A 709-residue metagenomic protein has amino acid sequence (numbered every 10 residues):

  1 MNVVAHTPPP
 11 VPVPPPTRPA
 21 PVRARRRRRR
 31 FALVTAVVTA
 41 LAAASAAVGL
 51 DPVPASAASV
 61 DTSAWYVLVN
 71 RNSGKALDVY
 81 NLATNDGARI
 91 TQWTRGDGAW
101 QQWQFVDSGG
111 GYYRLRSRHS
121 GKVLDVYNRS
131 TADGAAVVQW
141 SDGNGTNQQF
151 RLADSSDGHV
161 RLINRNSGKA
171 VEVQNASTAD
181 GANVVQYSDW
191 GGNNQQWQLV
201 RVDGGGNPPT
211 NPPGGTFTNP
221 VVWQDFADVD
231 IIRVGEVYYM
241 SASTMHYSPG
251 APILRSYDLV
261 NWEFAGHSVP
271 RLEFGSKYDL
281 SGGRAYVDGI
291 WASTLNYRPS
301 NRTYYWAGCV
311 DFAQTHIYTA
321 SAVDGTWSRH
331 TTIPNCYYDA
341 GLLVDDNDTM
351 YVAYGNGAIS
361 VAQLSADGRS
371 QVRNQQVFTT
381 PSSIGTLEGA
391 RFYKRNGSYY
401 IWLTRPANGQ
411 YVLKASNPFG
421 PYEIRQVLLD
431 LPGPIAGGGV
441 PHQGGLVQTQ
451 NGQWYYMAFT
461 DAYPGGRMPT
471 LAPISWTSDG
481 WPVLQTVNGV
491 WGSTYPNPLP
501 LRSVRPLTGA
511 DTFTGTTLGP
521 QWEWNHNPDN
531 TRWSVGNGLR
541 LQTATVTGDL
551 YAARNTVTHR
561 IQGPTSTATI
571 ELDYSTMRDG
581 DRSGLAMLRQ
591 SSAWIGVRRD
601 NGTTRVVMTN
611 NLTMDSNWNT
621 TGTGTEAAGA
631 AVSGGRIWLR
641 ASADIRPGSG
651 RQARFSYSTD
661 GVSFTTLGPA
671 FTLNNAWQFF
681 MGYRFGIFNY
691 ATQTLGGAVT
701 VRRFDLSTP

Functional and structural regions predicted by a protein language model:
N2, A58-N85, Q102-A132, Q149-T178 (+1 more regions): Extracellular glycan-recognition/adhesion modules and their associated mucin-like linkers
N2-A57: Secretory targeting and sorting signals
D78-N81, G87, W93, Y112 (+9 more regions): Extracytoplasmic low-complexity repetitive segments enriched in small/polar residues
V79-L82, R95, S108, V126-R129 (+11 more regions): Inter-blade boundary loops/turns of WD-repeat beta-propellers
G87, W100, G134, N147 (+6 more regions): A detector of repeated loop/turn-to-beta-strand junctions in beta-rich toroidal repeat architectures
R89-T94, A136-S141, N183-Y187, D581-Q590: Aromatic-rich beta-strand patches that line glycan-recognition/binding surfaces of extracellular proteins
G96-W100, D142-N147, Y187-Q196, Q371: Extracellular interaction modules
R201-P709: Carbohydrate-active catalytic/glycan-binding domains of CAZyme proteins, especially the secreted or lumenal ectodomains
